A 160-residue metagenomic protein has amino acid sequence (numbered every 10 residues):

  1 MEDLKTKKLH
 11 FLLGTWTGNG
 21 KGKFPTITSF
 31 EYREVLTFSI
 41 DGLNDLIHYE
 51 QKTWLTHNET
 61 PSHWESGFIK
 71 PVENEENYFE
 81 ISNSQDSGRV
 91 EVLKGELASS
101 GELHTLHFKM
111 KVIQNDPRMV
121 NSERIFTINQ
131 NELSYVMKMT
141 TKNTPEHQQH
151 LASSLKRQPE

Functional and structural regions predicted by a protein language model:
M1-E160: Hydrophobic small-molecule pocket/channel-lining residues, especially in calycin-type beta-barrels
